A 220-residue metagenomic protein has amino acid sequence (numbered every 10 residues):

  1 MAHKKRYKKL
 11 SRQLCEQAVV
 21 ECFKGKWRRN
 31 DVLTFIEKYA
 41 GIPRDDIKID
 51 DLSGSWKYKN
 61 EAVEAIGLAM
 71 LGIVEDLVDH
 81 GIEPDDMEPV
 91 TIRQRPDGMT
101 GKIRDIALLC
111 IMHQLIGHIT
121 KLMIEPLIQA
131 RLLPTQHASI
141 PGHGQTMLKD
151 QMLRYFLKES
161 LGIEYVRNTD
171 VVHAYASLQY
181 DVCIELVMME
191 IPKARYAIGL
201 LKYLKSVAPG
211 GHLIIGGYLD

Functional and structural regions predicted by a protein language model:
M1-E16, G117-Y180: Active-site-proximal segment of RNA-dependent polymerases
M1-M70: Non-catalytic, polymerase-adjacent accessory regions of viral genome-replication enzymes
Q13-Q17, N30-L33, I106, H113-H118 (+2 more regions): Non-catalytic, well-ordered alpha-helical scaffold segments
V19-C22, I119, G199-L204: Short alpha-helical scaffolding segments that buttress acidic/His motifs in well-ordered protein cores
E21, H118, L122-P126, L186-E190: Generic, well-ordered alpha-helical scaffold segments in large soluble proteins
F23-I36, D50-Y58, D86-L115, R131-G144 (+1 more regions): Short, conserved non-catalytic motifs in the polymerase core
I73-E88: Conserved oxyanion/phosphate-binding beta-strand-loop segments in alpha/beta enzyme cores
R154-Y155, E159-D220: Conserved polymerase palm-domain catalytic core
